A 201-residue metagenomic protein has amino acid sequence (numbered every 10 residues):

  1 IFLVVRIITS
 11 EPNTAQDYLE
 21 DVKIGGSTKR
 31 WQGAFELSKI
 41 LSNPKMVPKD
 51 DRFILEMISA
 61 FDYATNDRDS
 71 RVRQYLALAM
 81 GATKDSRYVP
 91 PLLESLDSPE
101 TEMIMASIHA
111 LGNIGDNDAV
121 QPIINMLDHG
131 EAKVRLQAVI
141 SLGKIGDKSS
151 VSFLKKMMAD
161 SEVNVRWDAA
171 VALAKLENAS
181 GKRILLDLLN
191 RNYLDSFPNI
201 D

Functional and structural regions predicted by a protein language model:
I1-R6: Hydrophobic membrane-insertion alpha-helices, especially the h-region of bacterial N-terminal signal peptides
T9-E20, N43-A64, D85-D97, D116-D128 (+2 more regions): Amphipathic alpha-helical scaffolding segments comprising HEAT/armadillo-like alpha-solenoid repeats
A15-Q32: Short extracytoplasmic/periplasmic juxtamembrane "stem" segments immediately C-terminal to an N-terminal membrane anchor
R30, D69, R73, I104 (+3 more regions): Residue-level detector of extended alpha-helical repeat arrays and alpha-solenoid scaffolds
R30-L41: HEAT-repeat alpha-solenoid elements in large eukaryotic scaffold proteins
G33, L76, S107, A138 (+2 more regions): Conserved hydrophobic register position within alpha-solenoid helical repeats
S38-K39, G81, G112, G143 (+1 more regions): Structural signature of alpha-helical solenoid repeat scaffolds
Y63, S70-L78, E102, A106-H109: Membrane-embedded segments
